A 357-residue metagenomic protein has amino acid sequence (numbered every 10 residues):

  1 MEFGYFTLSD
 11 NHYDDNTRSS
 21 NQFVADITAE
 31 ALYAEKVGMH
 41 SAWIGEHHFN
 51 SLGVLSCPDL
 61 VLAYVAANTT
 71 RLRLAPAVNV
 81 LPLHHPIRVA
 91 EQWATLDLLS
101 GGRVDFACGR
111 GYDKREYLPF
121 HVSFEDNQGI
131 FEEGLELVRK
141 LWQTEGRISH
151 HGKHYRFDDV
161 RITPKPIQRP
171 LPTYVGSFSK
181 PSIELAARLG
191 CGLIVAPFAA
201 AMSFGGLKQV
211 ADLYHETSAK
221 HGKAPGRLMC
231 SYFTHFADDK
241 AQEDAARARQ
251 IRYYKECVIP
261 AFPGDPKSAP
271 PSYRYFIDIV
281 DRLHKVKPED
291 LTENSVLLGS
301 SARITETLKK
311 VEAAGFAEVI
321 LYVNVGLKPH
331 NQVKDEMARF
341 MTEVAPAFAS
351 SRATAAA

Functional and structural regions predicted by a protein language model:
M1-T69, R73, R169-L171, A357: N-terminal beta1-alpha1-beta2 module of alpha/beta enzyme domains
F3, A34, G38, E46 (+10 more regions): Conserved, mostly hydrophobic/aromatic
F3-T7, A42-I44, L74-P76, V104-C108 (+4 more regions): Hydrophobic faces of well-ordered beta-strands that scaffold small-molecule active sites in alpha/beta enzyme cores
Y5-T7, Q128-I162, S203-F316, A349-A357: An alpha-helical appendage that flanks or caps ligand/catalytic pockets
N11-A25, N79-I87, I167-S177, H235-A237 (+1 more regions): Active-site mouth loops of central-metabolism enzymes
S41-V65, V80, P197-F204, P266 (+1 more regions): Glycine-rich, proline-tolerant flexible connector loops at the mouths of alpha/beta enzymes
L52-P76, I130, M337-A353: Alpha-helix-loop-beta-strand connector modules within alpha/beta enzyme cores
P82-G192, G205-E216, G222: Internal, glycine-rich beta/alpha segment that forms the wall or movable "lid" of small-molecule/cofactor binding
